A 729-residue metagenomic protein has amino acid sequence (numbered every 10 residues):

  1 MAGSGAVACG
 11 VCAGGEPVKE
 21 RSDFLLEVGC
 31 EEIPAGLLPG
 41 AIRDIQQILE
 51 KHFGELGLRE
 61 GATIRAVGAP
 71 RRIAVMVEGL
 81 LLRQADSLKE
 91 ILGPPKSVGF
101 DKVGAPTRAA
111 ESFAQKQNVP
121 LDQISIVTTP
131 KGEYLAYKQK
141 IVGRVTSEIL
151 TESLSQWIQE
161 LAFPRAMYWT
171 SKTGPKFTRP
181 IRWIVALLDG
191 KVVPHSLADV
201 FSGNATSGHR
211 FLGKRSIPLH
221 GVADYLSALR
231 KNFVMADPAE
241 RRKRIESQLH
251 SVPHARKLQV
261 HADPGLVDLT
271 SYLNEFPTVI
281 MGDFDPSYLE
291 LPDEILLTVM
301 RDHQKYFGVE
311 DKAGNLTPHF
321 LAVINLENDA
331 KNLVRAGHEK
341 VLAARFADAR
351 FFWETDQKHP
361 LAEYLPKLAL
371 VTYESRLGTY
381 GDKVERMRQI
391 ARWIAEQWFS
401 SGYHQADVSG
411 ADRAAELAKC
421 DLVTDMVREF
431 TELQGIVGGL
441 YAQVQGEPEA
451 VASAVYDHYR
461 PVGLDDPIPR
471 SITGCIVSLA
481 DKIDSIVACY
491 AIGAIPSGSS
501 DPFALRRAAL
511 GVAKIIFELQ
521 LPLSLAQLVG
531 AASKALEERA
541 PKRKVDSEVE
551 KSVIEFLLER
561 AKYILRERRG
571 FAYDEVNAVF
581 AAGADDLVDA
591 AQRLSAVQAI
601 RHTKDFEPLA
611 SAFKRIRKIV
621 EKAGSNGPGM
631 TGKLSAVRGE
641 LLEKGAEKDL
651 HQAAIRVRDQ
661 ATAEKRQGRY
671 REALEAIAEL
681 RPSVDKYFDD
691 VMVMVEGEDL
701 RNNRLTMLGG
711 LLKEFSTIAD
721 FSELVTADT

Functional and structural regions predicted by a protein language model:
M1-A2, C9-T729: Amphipathic alpha-helical "coupling" segments that flank catalytic cores
